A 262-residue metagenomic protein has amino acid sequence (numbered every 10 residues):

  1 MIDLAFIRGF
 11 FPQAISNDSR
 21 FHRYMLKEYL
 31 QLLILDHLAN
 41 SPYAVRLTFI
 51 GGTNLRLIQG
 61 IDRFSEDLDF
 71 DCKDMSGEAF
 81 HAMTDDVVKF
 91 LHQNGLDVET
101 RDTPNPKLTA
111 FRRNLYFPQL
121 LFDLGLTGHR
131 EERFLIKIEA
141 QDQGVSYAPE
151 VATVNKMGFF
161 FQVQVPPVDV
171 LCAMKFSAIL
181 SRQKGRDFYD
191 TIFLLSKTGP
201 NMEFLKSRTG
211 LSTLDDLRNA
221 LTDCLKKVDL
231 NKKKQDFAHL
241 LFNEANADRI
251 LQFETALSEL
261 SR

Functional and structural regions predicted by a protein language model:
M1-L32, H37-L47, I58, M75-R262: Structured mid-to-C-terminal alpha-helical surface segments
G52, Q59-F80: Catalytic metal-binding acidic patch
